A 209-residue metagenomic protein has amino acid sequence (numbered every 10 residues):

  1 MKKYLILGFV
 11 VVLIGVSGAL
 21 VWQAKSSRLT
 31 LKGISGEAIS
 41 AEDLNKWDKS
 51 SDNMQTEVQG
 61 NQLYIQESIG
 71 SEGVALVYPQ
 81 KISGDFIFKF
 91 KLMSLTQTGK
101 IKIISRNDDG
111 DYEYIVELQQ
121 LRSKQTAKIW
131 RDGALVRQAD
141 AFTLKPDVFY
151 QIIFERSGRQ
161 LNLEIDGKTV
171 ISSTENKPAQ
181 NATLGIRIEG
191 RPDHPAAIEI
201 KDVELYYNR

Functional and structural regions predicted by a protein language model:
I6-L20: Hydrophobic membrane-insertion alpha-helices, especially the h-region of bacterial N-terminal signal peptides
W22-N53: Extracellular carbohydrate-recognition regions
W22-R28, E67-A127: Secretory/extracellular carbohydrate-interaction modules and structurally similar beta-sandwich "look-alikes"
E42-L63, E67, E72, Y112-E113: Extracellular glycan-recognition surfaces and repeat-rich motifs
V74-Q80, I103, Q138-L144, T174 (+1 more regions): Beta-strand-rich interaction surfaces with strong enrichment in secreted/lumenal proteins
F90, V148-I165: Short tryptophan-centered beta-strand motifs in secreted/extracellular beta-sheet-rich domains of glycan-recognition
R131-Q151: Short, aromatic/His-centered strand-loop micro-motif at the edge of beta-sheets
S173-D202: Flexible glycan-contacting loops in extracellular carbohydrate-active proteins
